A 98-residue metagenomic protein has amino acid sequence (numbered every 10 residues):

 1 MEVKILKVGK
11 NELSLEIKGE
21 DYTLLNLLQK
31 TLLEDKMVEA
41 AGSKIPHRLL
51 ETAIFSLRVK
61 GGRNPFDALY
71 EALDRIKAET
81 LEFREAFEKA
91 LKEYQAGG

Functional and structural regions predicted by a protein language model:
M1-G98: Protein-protein interaction/assembly regions in multi-subunit complexes
